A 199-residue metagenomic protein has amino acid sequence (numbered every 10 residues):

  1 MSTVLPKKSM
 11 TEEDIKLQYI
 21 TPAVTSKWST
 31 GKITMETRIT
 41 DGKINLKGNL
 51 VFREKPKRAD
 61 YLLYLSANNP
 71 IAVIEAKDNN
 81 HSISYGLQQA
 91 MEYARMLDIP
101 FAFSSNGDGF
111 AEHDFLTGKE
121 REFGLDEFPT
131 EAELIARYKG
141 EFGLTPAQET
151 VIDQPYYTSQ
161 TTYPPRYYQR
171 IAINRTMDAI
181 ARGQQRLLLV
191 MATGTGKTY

Functional and structural regions predicted by a protein language model:
M1-Y199: ATP-dependent helicase/translocase motor core
